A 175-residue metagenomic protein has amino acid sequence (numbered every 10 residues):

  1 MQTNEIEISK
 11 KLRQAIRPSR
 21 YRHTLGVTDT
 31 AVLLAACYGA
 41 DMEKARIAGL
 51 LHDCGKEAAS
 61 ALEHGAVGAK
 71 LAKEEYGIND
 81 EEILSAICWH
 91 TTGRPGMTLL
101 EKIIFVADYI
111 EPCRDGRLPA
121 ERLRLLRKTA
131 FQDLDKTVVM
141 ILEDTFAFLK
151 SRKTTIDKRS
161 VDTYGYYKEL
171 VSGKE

Functional and structural regions predicted by a protein language model:
M1-I8: Short alpha-helical hairpin
N4, M97-L100, D162, K168: Bulky hydrophobic/aromatic packing residues
S9-I16, C37-V139: Divalent metal-dependent catalytic cores for phosphoryl transfer on phosphate-bearing substrates
P18-R22: A short, charge-rich alpha-helical start-of-domain segment used by transcription regulators
G26-D29, V67: Short amphipathic alpha-helical face segments that pack within enzyme cores and frequently flank/anchor catalytic
V138-V139, E143-F146: Internal alpha/beta core interface subdomains
F146-E175: Charged phosphate-binding loop/patch that engages nucleotide di/tri-phosphates or the phosphate backbone of nucleic
